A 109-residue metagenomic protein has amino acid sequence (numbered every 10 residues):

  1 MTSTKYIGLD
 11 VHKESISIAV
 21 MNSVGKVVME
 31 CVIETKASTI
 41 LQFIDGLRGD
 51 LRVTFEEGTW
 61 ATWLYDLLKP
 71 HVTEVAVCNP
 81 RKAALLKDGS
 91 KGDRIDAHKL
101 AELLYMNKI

Functional and structural regions predicted by a protein language model:
M1-I109: Phosphate- and other anionic-substrate recognition elements at nucleic-acid/protein interfaces
